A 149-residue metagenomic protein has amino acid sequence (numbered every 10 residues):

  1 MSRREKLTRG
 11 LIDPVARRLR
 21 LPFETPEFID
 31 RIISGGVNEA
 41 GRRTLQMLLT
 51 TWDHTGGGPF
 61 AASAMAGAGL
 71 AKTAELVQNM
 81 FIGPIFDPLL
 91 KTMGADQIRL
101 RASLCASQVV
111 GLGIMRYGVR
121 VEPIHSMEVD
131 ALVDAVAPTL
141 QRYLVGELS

Functional and structural regions predicted by a protein language model:
M1-R18: Helix-turn-helix
L11, A40, T44, G56-F60 (+5 more regions): Residue-level detector of well-ordered alpha-helical segments, enriched for hydrophobic/aromatic packing positions
V15, I33, V37-L45, V136-S149: N-terminal hydrophobic signal/anchor transmembrane helix of membrane proteins
R20-A61: Hydrophobic alpha-helical connector segments
F28-I33, A68-N79: An acidic intrinsically disordered interaction segment
T44, L48, P84-P88, A135-V136: Amphipathic alpha-helices of TPR/Sel1-like and other helical repeat/solenoid scaffolds
L48, A61-A68, C105-V109, G113: Short alpha-helical scaffolding segments that buttress acidic/His motifs in well-ordered protein cores
E75, N79, L89-T139, Y143 (+1 more regions): Hydrophobic/aromatic-rich alpha-helical bundle segments in the mid-to-C-terminal region
